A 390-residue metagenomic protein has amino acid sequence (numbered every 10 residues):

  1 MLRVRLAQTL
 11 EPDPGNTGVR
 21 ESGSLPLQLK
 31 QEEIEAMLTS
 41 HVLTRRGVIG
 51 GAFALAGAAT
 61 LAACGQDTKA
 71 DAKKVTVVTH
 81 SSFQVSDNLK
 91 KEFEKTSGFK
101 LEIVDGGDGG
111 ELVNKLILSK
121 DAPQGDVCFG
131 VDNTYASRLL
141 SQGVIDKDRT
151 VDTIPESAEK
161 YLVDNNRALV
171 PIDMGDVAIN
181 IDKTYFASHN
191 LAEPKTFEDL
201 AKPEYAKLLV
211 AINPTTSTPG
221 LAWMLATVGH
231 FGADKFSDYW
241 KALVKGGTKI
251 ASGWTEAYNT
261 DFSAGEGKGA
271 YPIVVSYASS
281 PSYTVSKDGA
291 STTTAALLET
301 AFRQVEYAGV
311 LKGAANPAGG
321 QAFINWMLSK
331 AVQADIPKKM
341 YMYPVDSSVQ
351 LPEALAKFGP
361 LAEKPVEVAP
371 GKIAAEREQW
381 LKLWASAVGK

Functional and structural regions predicted by a protein language model:
M1-L43, G47-L61: N-terminal secretory signal peptides
G65, A70-R138: Early extracytoplasmic/lumenal segment of secretory-pathway proteins
P123-C128, D146-I181, E198, L208-P214: A structural signal for short loop-to-beta-strand junctions that line the ligand-binding cleft of periplasmic/secreted
N133-V144, L162-A192, G220-H230, V305-G309: Periplasmic solute-binding protein
I145-P155, L169-V170, E198, P272 (+3 more regions): Short beta-strand->loop
N180-Y185, Q304-G319, W326-M327, D335-K339: A bilobed periplasmic-binding-protein/Venus flytrap-type ligand-binding module shared by bacterial periplasmic
Y205-T215, M327-Q350: Periplasmic-binding protein-like
A222-E299: Ligand-binding pocket segment of bilobal, Venus flytrap-like solute-binding proteins
